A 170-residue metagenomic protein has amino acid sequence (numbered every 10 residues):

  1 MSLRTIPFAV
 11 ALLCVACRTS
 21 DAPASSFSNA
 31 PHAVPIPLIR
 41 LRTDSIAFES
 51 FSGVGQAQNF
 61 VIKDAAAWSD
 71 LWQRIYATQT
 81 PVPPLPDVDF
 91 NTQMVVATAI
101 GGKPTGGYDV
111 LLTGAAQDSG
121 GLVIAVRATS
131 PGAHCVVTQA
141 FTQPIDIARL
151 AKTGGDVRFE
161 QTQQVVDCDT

Functional and structural regions predicted by a protein language model:
M1-V15: Sec-dependent bacterial lipoprotein signal peptides
C17-T170: Exposed, flexible binding/inhibitory loops of compact, secreted disulfide-stabilized domains
